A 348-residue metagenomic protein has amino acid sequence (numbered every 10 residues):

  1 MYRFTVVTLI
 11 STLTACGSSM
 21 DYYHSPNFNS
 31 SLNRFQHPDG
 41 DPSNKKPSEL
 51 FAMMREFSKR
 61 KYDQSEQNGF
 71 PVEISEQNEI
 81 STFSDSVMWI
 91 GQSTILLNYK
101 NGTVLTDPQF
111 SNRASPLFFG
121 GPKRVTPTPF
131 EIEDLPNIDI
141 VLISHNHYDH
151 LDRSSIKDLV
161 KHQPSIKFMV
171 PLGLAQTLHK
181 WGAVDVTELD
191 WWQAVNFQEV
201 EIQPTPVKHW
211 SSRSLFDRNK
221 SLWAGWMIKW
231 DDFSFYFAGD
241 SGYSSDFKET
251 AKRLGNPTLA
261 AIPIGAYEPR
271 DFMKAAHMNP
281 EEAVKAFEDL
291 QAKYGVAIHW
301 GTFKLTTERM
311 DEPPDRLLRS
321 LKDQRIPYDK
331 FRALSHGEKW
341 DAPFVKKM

Functional and structural regions predicted by a protein language model:
M1-V7: Sec-dependent signal peptide recognition, specifically the positively charged N-region followed immediately by
I10-C16: Hydrophobic h-region of N-terminal signal peptides that target proteins for export in Gram-negative bacteria
C16-G121, T128-D134, K229-F237, T258-G265 (+1 more regions): Metallo-beta-lactamase
G17-P38, I132-L135, I140, H147 (+5 more regions): Cap/insert and terminal regions of metallo-dependent hydrolase folds
Y62-T82, P171-F233, R316-K339, P343-V345: Metallo-beta-lactamase
I95-N98, N196-T258, K274, M278-E282: Catalytic core of the metallo-beta-lactamase
F110-F118, P129-A194, T205-P206: Active-site HxH/HxHxD metal-binding segment of metal-dependent hydrolases
F110-P127, W210-R218, E268-H277: Acidic/histidine-rich helix-loop elements that form or flank divalent-metal/phosphate-binding sites at the catalytic
